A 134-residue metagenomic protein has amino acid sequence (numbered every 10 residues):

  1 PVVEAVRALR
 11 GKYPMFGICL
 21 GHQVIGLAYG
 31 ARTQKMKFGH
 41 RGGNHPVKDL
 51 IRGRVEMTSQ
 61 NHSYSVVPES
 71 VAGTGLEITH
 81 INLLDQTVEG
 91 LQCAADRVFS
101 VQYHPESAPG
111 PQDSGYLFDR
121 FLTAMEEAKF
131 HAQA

Functional and structural regions predicted by a protein language model:
P1-M57, S63-S65, P111-R120, M125: Cysteine-nucleophile active-site neighborhood
F16, T79, F99: Conserved Rossmann-like nucleotide-binding pocket used by diverse enzymes that bind dinucleotide cofactors
Y29, Q60, G73, F99-Y103: Generic, low-specificity signal for short hydrophobic/alpha-helical stretches with a mild N-terminal bias, encompassing
Q34-M36, F130-A134: Acidic/polar loop patches that form or flank catalytic/metal-binding clefts of enzymes that bind anionic ligands
F38, D49, L83, C93 (+1 more regions): Active-site donor-binding loop signature of nucleotide-sugar glycosyltransferases
R54-A95, Q133-A134: Catalytic beta-strand/loop cores that center a nucleophilic Ser/Cys/Thr and support acyl-enzyme chemistry
G90-F130: A glycine-centered loop/beta-turn motif at secondary-structure junctions
